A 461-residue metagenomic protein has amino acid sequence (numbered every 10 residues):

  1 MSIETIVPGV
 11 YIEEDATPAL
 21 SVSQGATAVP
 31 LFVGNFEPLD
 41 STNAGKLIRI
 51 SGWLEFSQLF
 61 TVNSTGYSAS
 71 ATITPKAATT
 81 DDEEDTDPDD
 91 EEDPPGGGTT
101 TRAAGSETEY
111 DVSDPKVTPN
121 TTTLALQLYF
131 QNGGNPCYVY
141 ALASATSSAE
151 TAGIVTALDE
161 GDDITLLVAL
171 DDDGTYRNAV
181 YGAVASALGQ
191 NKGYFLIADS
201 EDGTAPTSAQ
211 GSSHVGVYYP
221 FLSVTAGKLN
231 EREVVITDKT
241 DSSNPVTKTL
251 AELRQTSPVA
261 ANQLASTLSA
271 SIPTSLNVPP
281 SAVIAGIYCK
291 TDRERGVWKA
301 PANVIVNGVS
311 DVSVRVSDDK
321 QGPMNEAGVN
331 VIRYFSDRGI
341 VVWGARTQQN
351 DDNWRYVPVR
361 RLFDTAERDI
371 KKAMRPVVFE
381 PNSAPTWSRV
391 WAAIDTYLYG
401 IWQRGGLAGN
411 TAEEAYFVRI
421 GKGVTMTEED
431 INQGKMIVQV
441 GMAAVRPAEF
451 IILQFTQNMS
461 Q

Functional and structural regions predicted by a protein language model:
M1-Y138, D159-T175, L188-L196, S200-Q461: Structured, hydrophobic secondary-structure cores that serve as assembly/anchoring elements
A141-S144, T151: Long, contiguous, compositionally biased segments that the model treats as domain-scale units
S148-V155, P385-T386: Surface-exposed ligand/attachment interfaces on beta-rich extracellular proteins
T175-R177, Y181: Long protein-protein interaction modules used by eukaryotic assembly/scaffold proteins
A183-A187: Catalytic-core regions built around general acid/base machinery
